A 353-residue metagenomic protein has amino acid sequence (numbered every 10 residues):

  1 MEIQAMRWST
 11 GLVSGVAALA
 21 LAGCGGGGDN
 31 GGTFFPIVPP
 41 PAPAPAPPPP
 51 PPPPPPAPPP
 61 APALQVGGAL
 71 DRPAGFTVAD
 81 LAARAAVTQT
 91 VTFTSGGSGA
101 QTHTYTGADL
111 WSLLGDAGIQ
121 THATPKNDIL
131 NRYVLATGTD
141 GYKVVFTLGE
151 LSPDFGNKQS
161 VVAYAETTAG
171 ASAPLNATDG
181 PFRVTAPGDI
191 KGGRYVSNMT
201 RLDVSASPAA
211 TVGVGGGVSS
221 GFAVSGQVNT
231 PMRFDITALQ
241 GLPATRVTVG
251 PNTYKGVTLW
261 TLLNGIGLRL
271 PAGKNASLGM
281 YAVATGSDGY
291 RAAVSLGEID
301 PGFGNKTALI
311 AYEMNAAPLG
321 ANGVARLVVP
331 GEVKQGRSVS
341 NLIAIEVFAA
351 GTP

Functional and structural regions predicted by a protein language model:
E2-V13: Bacterial N-terminal signal peptides that target proteins for export
A20-G23: C-terminal motif of bacterial Sec signal peptides marking the signal peptidase cleavage site
G25-D29: Bacterial signal peptide processing site
G31-P39, P55-P353: N-terminal intrinsically disordered, low-complexity segments enriched in P/E/S/T
P41-P54: Low-complexity, Pro/Ser/Thr-rich intrinsically disordered segments of extracellular/cell-surface proteins
